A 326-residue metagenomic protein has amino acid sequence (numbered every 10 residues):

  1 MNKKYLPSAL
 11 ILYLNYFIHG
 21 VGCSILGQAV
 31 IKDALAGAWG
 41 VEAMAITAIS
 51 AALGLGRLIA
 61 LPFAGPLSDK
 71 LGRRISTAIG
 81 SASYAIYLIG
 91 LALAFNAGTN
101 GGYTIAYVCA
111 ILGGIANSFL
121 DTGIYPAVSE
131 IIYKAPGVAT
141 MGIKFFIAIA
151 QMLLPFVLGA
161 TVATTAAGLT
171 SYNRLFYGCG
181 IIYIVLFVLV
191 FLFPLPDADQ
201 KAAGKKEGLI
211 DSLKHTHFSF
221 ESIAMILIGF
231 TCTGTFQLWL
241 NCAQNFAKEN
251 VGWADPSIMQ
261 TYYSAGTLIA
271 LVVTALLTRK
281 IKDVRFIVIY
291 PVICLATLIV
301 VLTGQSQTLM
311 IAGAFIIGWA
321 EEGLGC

Functional and structural regions predicted by a protein language model:
M1-K3, A198-M225: Juxtamembrane intracellular "pre-TM" segments in multi-pass secondary transporters
G27-Q28, F218-L268: Extracytoplasmic gate region of multi-pass secondary transporters
A48-P66, T261-V273: Central cavity-lining transmembrane alpha-helices of secondary-active solute carriers, predominantly the Major
I59-T99: Conserved MFS/SLC helix-loop-helix module at the cytosolic interface between two early adjacent transmembrane helices
G102-F119, L309-G323: Hydrophobic core of transmembrane alpha-helices in multi-pass small-molecule transporters, especially MFS/SLC-type
C109-F145: Cytoplasmic helix-loop-helix junction between adjacent transmembrane helices in 12-TM secondary transporters
K134-A135, A139-L195: Helix-loop-helix hairpin linking two adjacent transmembrane segments in secondary transporters
V284-C326: C-terminal transmembrane helical hairpin of 12-TM major facilitator-type secondary transporters
